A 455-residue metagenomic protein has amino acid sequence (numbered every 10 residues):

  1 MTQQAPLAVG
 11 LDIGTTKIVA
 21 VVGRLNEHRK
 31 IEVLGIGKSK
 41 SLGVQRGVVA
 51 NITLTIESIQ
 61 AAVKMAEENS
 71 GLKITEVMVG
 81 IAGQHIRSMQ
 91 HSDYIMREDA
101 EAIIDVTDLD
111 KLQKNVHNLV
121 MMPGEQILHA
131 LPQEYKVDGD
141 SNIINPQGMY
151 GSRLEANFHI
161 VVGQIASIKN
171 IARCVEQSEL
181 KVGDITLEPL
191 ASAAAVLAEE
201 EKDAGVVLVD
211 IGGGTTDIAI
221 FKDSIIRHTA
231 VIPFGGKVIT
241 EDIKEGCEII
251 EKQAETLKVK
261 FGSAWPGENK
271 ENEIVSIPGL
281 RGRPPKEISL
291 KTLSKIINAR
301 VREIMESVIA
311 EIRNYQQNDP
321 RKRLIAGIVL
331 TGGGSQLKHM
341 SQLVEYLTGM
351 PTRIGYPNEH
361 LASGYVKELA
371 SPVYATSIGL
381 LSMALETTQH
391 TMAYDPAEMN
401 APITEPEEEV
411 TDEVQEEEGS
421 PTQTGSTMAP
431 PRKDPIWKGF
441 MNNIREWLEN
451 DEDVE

Functional and structural regions predicted by a protein language model:
M1-T15, V21-V77, I81-V206, I250-E251 (+2 more regions): Nucleotide/phosphate-binding catalytic cleft detector across ATP-hydrolyzing and phosphate-transferring enzymes
L11-K17, I81-A82, L208-T215, F221-S224 (+2 more regions): A short acidic Gly-Thr/Ser loop motif
K17, A82, G163, S263-W265 (+1 more regions): Glycine-rich phosphate-binding loops at beta-strand->alpha-helix junctions
G47, R227-H228, E241-D242, S289-S294 (+2 more regions): Short beta-alpha connecting loops at secondary-structure transitions that line or flank enzyme active sites
V63-T75, M305-A326: Phosphate/pyrophosphate-binding loops at sites that engage ATP/ADP/AMP, CoA/4′-phosphopantetheine, polyphosphate
L187-A194, V238, E359-A362: Short acidic loop-to-helix transition motifs that present clustered carboxylates
P233-A254: A conserved active-site cap/scaffold subdomain adjacent to cofactor or substrate pockets
Y356-T404: Glycine-rich phosphate-binding/hydrolytic loop that grips phosphoryl groups
